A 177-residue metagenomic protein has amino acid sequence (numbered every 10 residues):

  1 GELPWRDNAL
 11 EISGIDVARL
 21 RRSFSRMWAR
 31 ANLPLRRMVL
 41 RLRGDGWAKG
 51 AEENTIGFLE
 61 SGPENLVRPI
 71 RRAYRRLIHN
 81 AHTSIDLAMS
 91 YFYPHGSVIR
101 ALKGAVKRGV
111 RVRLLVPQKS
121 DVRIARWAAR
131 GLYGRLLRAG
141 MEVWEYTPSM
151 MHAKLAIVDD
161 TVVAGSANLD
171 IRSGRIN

Functional and structural regions predicted by a protein language model:
G1-N177: Charged, low-complexity intrinsically disordered terminal segments
